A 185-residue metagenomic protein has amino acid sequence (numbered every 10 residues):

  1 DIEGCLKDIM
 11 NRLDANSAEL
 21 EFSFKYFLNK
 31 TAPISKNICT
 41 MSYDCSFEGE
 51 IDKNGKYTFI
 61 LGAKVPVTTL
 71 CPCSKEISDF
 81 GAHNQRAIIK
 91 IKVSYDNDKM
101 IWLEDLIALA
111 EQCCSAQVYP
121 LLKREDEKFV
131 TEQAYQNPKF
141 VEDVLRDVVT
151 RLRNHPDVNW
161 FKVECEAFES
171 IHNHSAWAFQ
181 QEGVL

Functional and structural regions predicted by a protein language model:
D1-L185: N-terminal intrinsically disordered, cationic/polar leader segments that include organellar targeting peptides
